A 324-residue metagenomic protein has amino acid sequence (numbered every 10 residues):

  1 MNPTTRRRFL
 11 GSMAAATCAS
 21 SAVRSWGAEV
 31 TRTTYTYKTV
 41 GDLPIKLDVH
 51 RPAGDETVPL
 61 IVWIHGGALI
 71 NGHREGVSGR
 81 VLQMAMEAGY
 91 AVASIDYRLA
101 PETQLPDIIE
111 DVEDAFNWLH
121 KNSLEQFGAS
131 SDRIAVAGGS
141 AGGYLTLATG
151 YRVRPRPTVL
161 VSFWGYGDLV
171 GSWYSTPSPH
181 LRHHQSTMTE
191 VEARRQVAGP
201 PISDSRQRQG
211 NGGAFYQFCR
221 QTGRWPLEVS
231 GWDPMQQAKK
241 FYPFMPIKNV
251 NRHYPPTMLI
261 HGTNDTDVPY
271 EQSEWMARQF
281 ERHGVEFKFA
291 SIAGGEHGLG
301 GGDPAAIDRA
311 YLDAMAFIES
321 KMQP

Functional and structural regions predicted by a protein language model:
M1-A16: N-terminal secretory signal peptides and thylakoid transit peptides that target proteins across membranes
A28-D55: N-terminal cap/lid segment of alpha/beta-hydrolase-fold proteins
E56-V58, G67-Q104, L169-V170: Short substrate-entry loop that stabilizes the transition state in hydrolases
D114-M188: Primarily recognizes the serine-hydrolase "nucleophile elbow" in alpha/beta-hydrolase and SGNH/GDSL folds
S162-N249: Accessory cap/linker subdomain of secreted extracellular hydrolases
L259-H261, D265: Short beta-strand/loop motif that positions the catalytic acidic residue of the alpha/beta-hydrolase fold
D267-Q272: Conserved alpha/beta-hydrolase "acid-adjacent" motif
A306-P324: Catalytic active-site module of serine/aspartate enzymes centered on a nucleophile-bearing elbow/loop
